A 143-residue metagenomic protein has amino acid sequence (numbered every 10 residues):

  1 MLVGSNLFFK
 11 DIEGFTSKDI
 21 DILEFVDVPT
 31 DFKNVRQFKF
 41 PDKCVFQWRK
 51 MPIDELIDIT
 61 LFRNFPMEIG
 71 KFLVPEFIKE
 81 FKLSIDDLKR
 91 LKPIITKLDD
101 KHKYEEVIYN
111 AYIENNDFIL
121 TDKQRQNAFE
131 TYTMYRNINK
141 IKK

Functional and structural regions predicted by a protein language model:
M1-G4, D42-K43, N115-F118: Short intrinsically disordered, low-complexity coil segments enriched in acidic
M1-I20, F25-V28: Active-site nucleotide-donor binding segment shared across nucleotidyl transfer reactions
G14-F15, N34-R36: Short amphipathic alpha-helical segments
F15-D19, K43, D54: Short connector loops at helix/strand junctions that flank enzyme active sites, especially segments positioning acidic
V26, K39, R63: Residues at the C-termini of beta-strands that transition into short coil/loop
V28-N34: Short, conserved charged micro-motifs
N34, P41-K50: Helix-adjacent hinge/juxtasegments
P52-K143: Catalytic cores of NTP-dependent nucleotidyl/adenyl transfer enzymes across multiple folds
